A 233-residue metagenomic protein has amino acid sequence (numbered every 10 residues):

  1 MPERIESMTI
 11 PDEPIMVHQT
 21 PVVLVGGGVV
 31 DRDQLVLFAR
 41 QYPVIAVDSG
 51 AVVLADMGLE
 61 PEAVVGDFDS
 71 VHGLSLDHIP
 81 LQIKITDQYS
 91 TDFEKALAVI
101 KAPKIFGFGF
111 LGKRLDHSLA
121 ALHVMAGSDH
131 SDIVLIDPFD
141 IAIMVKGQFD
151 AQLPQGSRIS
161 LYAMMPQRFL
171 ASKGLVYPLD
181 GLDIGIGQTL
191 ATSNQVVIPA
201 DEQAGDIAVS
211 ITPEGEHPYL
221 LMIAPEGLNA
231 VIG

Functional and structural regions predicted by a protein language model:
P2-V29: N-terminal nucleotide-binding beta1-loop-alpha1 segment
P14-H18, V36-A39, M57, S75-L76 (+8 more regions): Solvent-exposed alpha-helices and their adjacent loops that cap or buttress functional pockets in soluble metabolic
I15-M16, F38-R40, I45, S49-P138: Acidic/Gly/His-enriched mid-domain segments of enzyme catalytic cores or analogous surface patches that mediate
V25-G28, G109-G112, P138, I223-E226: Structural motif
D31-Q34, V53, A230: Short N-terminal binding/cap micro-motifs at the start of the first secondary-structure element
Q34-V36, H117-A121, V145-Q148, S172-G174: A short secondary-structure junction signal
L135-F149: Short, flexible loop segments at boundaries between secondary-structure elements
V145-G233: Long, charged alpha-helical interface segments
